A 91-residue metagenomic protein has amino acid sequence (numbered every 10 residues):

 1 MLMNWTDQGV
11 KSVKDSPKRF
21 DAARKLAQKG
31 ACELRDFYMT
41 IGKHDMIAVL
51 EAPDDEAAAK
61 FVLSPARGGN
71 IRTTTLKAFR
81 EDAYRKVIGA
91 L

Functional and structural regions predicted by a protein language model:
L2-L91: A compositional/biophysical signature of low hydrophobicity enriched in polar/charged and small residues
